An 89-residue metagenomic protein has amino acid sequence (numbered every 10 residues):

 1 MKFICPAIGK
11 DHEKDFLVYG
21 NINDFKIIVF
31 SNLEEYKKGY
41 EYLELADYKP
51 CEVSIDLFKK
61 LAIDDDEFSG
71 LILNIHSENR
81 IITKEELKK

Functional and structural regions predicted by a protein language model:
M1-K89: An interfacial alpha-helical scaffold signature
